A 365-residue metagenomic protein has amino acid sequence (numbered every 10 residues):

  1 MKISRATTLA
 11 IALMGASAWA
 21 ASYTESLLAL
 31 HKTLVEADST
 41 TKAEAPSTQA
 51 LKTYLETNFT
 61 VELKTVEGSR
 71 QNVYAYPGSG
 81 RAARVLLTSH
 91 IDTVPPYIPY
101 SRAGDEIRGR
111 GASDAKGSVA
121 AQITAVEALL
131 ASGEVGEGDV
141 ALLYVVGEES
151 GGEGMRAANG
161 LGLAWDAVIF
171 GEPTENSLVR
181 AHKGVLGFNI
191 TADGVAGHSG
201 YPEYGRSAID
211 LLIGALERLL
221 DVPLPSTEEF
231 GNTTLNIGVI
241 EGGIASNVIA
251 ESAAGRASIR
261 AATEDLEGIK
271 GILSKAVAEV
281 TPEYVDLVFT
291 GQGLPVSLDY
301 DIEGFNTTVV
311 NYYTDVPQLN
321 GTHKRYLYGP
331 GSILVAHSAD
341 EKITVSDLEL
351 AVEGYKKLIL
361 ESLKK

Functional and structural regions predicted by a protein language model:
K2-S4, W19-A112, L130-G136, L327: Acidic/His- and Gly-rich active-site-bordering loop/insert found across diverse amide/peptide-bond hydrolases
G15-S17: N-terminal signal peptide c-region/cleavage motif recognized by signal peptidases
A21-E25, A29-K32, T40, E62-V66 (+3 more regions): Metal-dependent amide/peptide-bond hydrolase catalytic core, centered on the "pita-bread" metallohydrolase fold
S69-R70, G152, Y312-Y313: Structural motif corresponding to alpha-helix initiation and N-cap regions
Q71, D105, V140, E251-R256: Short amphipathic alpha-helical segments
V85-L87, V168-I169, V195: Residue-level marker for buried hydrophobic side chains located in beta-strands that build the well-ordered beta-sheet
D92-V94, G147-E149, V195, A262-E264: Short coil/turn motifs at secondary-structure junctions
A120-G187, T227-E228: Acidic/histidine-rich catalytic neighborhood of metal-dependent amide-processing enzymes
